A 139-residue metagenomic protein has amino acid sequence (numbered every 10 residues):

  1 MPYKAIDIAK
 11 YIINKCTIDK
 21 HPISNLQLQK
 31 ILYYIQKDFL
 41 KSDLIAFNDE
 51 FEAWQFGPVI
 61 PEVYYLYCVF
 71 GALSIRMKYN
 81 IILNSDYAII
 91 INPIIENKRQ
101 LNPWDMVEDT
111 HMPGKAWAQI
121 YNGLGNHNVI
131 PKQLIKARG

Functional and structural regions predicted by a protein language model:
M1-G139: Domain-edge interaction signal
